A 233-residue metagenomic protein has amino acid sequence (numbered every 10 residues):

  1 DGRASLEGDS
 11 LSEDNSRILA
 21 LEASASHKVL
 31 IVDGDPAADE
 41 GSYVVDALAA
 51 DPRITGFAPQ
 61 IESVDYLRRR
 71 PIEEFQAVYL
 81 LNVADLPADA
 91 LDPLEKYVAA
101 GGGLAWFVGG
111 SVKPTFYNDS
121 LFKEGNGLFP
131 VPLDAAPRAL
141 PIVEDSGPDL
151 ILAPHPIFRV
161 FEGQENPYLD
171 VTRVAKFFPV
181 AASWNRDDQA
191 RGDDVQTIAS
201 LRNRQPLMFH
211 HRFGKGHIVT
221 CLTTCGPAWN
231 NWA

Functional and structural regions predicted by a protein language model:
D1-A233: N-linked glycosylation sequons
